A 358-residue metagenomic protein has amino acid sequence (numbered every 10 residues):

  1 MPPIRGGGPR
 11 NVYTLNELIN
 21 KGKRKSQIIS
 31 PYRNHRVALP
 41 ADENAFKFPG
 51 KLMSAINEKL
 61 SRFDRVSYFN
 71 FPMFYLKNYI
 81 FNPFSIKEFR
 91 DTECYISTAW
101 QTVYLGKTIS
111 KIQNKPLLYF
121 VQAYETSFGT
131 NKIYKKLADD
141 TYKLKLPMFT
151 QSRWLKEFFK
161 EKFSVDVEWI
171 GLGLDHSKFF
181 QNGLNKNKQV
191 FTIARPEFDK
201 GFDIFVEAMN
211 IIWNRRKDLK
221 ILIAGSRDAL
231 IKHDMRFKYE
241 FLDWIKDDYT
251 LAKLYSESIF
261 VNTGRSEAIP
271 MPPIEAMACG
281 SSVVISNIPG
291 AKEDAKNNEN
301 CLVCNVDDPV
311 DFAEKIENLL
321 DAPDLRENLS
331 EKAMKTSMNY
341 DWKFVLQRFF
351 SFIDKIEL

Functional and structural regions predicted by a protein language model:
P83-D91, E125-T150, L155: Membrane-proximal helix-turn-helix segments that form the acceptor-binding/catalytic region of lipid-linked
T126-K132, E161, E168-N187, K232: Acidic anion/phosphate-binding donor-loop and adjacent secondary structure in glycosyltransferase catalytic cores
F149-T150, G183-K200, V206-W213, L222: Conserved donor-binding/catalytic core segment of Leloir-type glycosyltransferases
R227-Y249, I259: Nucleotide-activated donor-binding/catalytic signature segment of Leloir-type glycosyltransferases, i.e., the conserved
R265: Aromatic "clamp/platform" in nucleotide-sugar-dependent glycosyltransferases that forms part of the donor/acceptor
S282-I285: Short hydrophobic beta-strand element within catalytic cores of glycosyltransferases and related nucleotide-activated
N297-N298, L302-P309, N318-D324: Conserved acidic donor-binding segment of nucleotide-sugar-dependent glycosyltransferases
D311, N318, L325-N339, R348-S351: A short, well-ordered alpha-helix in the C-terminal region of glycosyltransferases
